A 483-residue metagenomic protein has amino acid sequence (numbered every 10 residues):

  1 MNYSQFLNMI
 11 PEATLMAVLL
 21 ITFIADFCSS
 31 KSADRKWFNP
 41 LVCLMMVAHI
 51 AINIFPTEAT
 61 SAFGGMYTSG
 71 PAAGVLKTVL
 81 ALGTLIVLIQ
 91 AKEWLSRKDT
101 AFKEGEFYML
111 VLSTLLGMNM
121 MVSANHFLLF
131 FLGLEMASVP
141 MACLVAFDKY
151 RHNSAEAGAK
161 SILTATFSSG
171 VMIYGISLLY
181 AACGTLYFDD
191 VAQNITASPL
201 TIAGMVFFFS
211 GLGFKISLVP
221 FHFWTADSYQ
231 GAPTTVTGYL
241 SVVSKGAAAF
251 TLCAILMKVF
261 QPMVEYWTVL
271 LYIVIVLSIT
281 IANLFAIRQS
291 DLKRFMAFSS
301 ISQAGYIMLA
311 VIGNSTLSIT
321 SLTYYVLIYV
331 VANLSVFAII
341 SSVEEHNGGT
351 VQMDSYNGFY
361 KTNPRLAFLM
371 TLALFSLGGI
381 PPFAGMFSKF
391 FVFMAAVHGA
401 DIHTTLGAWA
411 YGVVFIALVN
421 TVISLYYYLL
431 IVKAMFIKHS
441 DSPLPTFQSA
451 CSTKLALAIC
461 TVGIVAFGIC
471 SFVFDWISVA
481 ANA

Functional and structural regions predicted by a protein language model:
M1-A483: Alpha-helical transmembrane segments of multi-pass membrane proteins predominantly involved in bioenergetics
